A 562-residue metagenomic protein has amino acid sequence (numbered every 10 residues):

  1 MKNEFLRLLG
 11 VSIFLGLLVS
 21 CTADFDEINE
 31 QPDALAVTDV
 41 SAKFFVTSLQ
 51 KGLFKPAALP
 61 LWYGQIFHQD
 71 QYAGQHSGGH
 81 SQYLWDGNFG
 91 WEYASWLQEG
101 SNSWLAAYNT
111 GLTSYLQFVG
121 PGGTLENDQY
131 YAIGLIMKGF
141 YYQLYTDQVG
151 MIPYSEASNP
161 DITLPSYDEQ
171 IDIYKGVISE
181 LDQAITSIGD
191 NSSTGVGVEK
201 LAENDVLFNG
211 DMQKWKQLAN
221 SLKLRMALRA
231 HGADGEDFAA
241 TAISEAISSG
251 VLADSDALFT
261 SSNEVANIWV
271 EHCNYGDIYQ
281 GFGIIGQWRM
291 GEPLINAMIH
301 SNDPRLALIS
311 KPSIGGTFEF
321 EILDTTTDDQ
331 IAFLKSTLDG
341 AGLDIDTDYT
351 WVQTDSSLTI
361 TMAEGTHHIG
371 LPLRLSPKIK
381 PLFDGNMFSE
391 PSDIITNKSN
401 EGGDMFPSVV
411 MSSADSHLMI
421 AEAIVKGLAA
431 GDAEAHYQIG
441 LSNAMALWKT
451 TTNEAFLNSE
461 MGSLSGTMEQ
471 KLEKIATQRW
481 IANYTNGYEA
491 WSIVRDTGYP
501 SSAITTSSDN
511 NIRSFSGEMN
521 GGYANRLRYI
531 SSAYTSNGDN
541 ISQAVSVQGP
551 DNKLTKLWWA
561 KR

Functional and structural regions predicted by a protein language model:
M1-V19: Sec-dependent bacterial lipoprotein signal peptides
E4-R7, A421, I475: Gram-positive Sec-dependent secretion signals
L6-R7, V46, A132: Alpha-helical transmembrane segments of integral membrane proteins
C21-Q75, P121, R513-R562: Membrane-proximal, proline-rich intrinsically disordered regions
D39-V40, Q75-M137, Y141-N443, S465-Q470 (+1 more regions): Structured, solvent-exposed acidic/aromatic patches
L53-P60, S301-I309, S313-T317, N443-W448 (+2 more regions): Short secondary-structure junctions and interdomain/linker hinges
H417, V425-L428, Y437-R562: C-terminal functional modules
